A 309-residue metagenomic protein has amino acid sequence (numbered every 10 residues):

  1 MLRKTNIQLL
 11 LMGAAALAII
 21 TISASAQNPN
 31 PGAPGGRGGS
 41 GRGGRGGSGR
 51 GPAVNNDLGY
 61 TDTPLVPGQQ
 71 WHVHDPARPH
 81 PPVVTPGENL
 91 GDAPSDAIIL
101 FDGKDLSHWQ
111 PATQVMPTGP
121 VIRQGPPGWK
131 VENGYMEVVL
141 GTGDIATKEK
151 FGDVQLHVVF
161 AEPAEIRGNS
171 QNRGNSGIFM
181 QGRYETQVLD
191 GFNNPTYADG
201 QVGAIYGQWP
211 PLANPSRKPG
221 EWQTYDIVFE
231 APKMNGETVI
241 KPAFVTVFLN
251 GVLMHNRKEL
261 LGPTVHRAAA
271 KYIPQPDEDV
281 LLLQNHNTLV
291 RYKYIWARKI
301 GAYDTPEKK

Functional and structural regions predicted by a protein language model:
L2-M12: Bacterial N-terminal signal peptides that target proteins for export
L11-T21: Bacterial N-terminal signal peptides
I22-A26: Sec/Tat signal peptide C-region and signal peptidase I cleavage site
Q27-K309: Carbohydrate-interacting regions of secretory-pathway proteins
